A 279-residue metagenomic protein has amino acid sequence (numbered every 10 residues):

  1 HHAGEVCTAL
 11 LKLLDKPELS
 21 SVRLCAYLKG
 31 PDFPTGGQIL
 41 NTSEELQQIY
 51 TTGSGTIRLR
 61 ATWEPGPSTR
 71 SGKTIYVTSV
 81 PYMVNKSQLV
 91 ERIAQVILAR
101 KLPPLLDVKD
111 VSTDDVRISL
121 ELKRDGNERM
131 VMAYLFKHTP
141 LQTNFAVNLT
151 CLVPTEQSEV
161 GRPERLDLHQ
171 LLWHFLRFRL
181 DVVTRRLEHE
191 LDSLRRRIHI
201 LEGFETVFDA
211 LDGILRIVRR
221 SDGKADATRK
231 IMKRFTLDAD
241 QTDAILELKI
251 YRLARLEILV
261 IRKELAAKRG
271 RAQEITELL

Functional and structural regions predicted by a protein language model:
H1-L279: C-terminal interaction appendages of subunits in large macromolecular complexes
